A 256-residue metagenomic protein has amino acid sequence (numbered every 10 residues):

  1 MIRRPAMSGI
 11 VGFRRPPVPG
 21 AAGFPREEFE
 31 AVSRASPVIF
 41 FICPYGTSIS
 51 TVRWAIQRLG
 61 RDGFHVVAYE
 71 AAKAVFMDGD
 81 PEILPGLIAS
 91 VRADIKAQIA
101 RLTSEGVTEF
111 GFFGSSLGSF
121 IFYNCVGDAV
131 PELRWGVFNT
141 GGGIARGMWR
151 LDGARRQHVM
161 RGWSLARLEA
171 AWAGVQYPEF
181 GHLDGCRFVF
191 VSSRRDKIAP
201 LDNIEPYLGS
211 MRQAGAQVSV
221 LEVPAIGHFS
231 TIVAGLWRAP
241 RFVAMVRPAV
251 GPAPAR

Functional and structural regions predicted by a protein language model:
M1-R34: N-terminal cap/lid segment of alpha/beta-hydrolase-fold proteins
P25, V32-A72: Short, surface-exposed "cap/lid" segments of acyl-processing enzymes
E70-M77, G142, I226: Short beta-to-alpha linker loops that shape the active-site pocket of alpha/beta-hydrolase fold enzymes
P81-S104: Alpha/beta-hydrolase active-site loop
A100-G153: Primarily recognizes the serine-hydrolase "nucleophile elbow" in alpha/beta-hydrolase and SGNH/GDSL folds
G147-R150, R155-N203: The feature captures the conserved acid-bearing segment of alpha/beta-hydrolase catalytic domains
K197-V218: Active-site-adjacent alpha-helix of alpha/beta-hydrolase-fold enzymes
R212-R256: C-terminal catalytic histidine-bearing segment of alpha/beta-hydrolase fold enzymes
